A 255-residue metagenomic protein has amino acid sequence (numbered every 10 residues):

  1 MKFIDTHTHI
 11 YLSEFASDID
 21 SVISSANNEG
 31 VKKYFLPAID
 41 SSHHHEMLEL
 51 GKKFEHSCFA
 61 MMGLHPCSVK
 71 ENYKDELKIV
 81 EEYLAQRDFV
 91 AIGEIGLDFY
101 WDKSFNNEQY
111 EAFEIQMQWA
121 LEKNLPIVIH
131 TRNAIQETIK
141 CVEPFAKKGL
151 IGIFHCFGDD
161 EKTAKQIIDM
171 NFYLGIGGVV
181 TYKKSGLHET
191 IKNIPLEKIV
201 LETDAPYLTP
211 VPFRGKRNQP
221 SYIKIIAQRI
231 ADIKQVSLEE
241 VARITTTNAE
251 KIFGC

Functional and structural regions predicted by a protein language model:
M1-C255: Mid-domain alpha/beta scaffold segments of enzyme catalytic cores
